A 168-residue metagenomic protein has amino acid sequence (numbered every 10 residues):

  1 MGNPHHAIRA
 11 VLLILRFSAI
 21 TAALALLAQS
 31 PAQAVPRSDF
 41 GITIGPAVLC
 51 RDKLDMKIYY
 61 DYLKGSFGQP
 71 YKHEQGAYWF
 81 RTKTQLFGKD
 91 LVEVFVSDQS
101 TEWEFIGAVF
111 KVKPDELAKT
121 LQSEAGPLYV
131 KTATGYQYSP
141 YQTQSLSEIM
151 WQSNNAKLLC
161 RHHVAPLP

Functional and structural regions predicted by a protein language model:
M1-L13: N-terminal secretory signal peptides that target proteins for export/translocation
A7, L15-S18, V48, L158: Secreted/extracellular small peptides and ectodomain modules produced from precursors
I14-L26: Bacterial N-terminal signal peptides
A28-A34: Bacterial Sec-dependent signal peptides at the C-terminal "C-region" and cleavage site
A34-G76: N-terminal export/targeting and maturation segments
F80-Y138: Long, charged/polar, surface-exposed segments that mediate recognition or autoinhibition
P114-P168: Non-cytosolic coordination micro-motifs
